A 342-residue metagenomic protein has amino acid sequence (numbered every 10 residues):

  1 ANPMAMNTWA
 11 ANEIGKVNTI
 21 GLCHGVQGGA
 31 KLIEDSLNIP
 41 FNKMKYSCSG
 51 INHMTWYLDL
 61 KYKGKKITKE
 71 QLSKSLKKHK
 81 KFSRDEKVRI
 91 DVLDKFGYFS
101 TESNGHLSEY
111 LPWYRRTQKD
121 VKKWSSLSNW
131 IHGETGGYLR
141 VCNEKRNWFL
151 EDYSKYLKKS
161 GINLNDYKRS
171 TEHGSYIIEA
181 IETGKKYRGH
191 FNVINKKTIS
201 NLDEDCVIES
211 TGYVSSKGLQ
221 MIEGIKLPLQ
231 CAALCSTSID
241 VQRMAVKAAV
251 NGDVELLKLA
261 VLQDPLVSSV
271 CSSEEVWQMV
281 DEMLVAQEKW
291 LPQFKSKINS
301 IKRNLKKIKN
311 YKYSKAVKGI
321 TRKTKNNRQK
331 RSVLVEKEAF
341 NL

Functional and structural regions predicted by a protein language model:
A1-I14: Rossmann-fold NAD(P)-binding glycine/threonine-rich loop
N2-A5, C23-G28, C48-T55, N195: Glycine-rich beta-alpha junction loops
N7-T8, A30, V280: Generic structural marker for isolated residues within well-ordered, non-membrane alpha-helices of soluble domains
N12-N18, G64-K65: A glycine- and small-aliphatic-rich helix-loop capping segment at beta-alpha/alpha-beta transitions that lines
G15-L37: Acidic, His- and aromatic-enriched active-site or binding-groove loops in soluble protein domains that engage sugars
E34-F340: Long, compositionally biased stretches enriched for glycine and/or charged residues
